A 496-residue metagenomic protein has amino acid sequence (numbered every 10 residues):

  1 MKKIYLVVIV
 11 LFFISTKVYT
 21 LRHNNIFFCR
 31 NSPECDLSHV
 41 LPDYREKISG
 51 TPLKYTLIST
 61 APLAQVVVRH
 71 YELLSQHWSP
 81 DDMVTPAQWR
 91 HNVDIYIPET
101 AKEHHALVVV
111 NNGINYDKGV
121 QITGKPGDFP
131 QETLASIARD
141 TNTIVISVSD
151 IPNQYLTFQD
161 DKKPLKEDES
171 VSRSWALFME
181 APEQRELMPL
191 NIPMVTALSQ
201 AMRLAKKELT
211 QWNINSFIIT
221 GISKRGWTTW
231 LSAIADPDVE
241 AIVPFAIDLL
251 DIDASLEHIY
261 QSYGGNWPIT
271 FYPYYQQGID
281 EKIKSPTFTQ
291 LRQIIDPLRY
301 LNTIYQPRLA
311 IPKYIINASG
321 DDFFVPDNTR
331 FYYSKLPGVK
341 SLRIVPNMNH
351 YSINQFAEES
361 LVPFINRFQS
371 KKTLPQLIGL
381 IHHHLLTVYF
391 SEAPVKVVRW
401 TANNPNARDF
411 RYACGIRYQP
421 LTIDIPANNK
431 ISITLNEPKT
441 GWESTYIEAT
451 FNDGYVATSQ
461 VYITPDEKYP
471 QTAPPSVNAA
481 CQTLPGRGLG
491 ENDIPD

Functional and structural regions predicted by a protein language model:
L21-E103: Catalytic-loop region of hydrolases
N92, E103-I114: Short beta-strand element of the alpha/beta-hydrolase
D117-P126, A135-A138, N142-T196, D251-Y263: Cap/lid segment of the alpha/beta-hydrolase catalytic domain
E180-S223, V239: Gly/Ser-rich "nucleophile elbow"/oxyanion-hole loop immediately N-terminal to the catalytic nucleophile in hydrolases
G221-A233: Glycine-rich nucleophile elbow surrounding the catalytic serine of serine-hydrolase chemistry
L231-I283, R343-P346, S352-Q355: Hydrolase active-site cap/lid region
T287-M348, Y389-V397: Serine-hydrolase catalytic core
P363-T401, Y418-T434: Surface beta-strand/loop "capping" patches
